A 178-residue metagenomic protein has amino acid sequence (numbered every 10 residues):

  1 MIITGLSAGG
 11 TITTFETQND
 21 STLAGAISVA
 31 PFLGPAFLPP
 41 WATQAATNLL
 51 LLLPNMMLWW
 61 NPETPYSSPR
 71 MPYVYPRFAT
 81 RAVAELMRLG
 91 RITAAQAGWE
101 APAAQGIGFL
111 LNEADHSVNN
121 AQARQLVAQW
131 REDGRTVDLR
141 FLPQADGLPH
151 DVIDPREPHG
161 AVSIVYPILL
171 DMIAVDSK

Functional and structural regions predicted by a protein language model:
T4-G9, T13: Gly/Ala-rich beta-loop-alpha elbow adjacent to hydrolase catalytic centers
S7, A30-F32, E113-D115: Residue-level signal for short, function-critical loop segments
F15-N19: Active-site signature of alpha/beta-hydrolase-fold catalytic machinery across serine- and Asp/Cys-nucleophile hydrolases
I27-L38: Active-site nucleophile loop of the alpha/beta-hydrolase fold
L49-F78: A structural motif
M71-D146, A161-I173: Serine-hydrolase catalytic core
